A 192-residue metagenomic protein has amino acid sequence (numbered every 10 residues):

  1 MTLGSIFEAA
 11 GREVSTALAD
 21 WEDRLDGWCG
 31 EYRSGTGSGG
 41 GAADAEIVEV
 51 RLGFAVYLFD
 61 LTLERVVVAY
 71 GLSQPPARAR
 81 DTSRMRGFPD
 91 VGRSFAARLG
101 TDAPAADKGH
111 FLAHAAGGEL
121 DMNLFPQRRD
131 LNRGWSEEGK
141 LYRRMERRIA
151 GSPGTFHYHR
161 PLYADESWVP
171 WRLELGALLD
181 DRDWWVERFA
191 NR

Functional and structural regions predicted by a protein language model:
M1-L58: Low-complexity, glycine/serine/proline-rich disordered segments that function as export/translocation leaders
D44, E49-R192: Domain-level detector of nuclease and nuclease-like folds in predominantly extracellular/periplasmic contexts
